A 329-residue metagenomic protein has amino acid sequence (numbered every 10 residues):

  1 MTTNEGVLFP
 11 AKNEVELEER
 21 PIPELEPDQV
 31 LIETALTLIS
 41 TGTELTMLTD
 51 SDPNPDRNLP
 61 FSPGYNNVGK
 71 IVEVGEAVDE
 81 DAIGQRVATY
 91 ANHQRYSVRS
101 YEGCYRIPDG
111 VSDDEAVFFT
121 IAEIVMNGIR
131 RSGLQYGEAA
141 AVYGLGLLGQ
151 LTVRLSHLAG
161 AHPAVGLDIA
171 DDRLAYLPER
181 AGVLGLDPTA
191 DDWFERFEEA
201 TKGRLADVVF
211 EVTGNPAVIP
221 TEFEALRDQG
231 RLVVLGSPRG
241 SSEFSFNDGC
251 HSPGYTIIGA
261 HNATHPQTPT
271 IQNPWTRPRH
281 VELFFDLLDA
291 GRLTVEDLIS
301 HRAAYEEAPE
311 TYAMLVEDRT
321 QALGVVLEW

Functional and structural regions predicted by a protein language model:
R20-V68: N-terminal glycine-rich beta->alpha transition that marks the start or flank of a dinucleotide-binding site
I22-E24, L36-L38, E73-A77, G144 (+1 more regions): A residue-level detector for short acidic-glycine micro-motifs
V68-Y90: A glycine-/small-residue-rich N-terminal strand-loop-strand element that serves as the cofactor-binding glycine loop
Y90-Y101: A structural motif shared across PLP-dependent enzymes of the aminotransferase-like
S112-A190: Mid-domain Rossmann-like dinucleotide-binding core that forms the NAD(H)/NADP(H) cofactor-binding site
L134, R180-I258: Glycine-rich cofactor phosphate-binding loops and adjacent beta1-alpha1 units of small-molecule cofactor enzyme domains
E198, S245-I299: C-terminal substrate-binding/catalytic core of Rossmann-like NAD(P)-dependent dehydrogenases/reductases
G203, V233, S242-E243, Y255 (+2 more regions): C-terminal capping/lid region of NAD(P)-dependent oxidoreductase domains
